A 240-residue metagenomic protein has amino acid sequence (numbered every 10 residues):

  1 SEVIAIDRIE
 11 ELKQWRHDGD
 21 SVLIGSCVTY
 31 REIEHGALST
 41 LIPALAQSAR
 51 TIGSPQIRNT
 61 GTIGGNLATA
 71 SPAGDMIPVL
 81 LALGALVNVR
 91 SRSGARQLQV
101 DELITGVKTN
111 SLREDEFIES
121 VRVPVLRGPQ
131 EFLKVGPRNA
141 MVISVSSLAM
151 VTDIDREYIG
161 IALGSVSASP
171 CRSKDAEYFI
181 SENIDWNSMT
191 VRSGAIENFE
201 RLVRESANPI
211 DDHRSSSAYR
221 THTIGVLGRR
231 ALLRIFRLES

Functional and structural regions predicted by a protein language model:
S1-S240: C-terminal structural segment of proteins
